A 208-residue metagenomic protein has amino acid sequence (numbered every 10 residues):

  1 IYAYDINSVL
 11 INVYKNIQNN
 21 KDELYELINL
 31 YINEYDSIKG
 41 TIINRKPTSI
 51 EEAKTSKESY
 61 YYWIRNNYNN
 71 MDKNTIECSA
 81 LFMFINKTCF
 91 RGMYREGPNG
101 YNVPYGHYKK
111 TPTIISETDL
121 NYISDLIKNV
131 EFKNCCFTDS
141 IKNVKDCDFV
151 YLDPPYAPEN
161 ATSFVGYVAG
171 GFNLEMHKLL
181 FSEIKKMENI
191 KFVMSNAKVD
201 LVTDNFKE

Functional and structural regions predicted by a protein language model:
I1-S8, Y14, M83-F90, E96 (+3 more regions): Conserved proline-anchored active-site loop of SAM-dependent methyltransferases that bridges a beta-strand
Y2-K128: Class I S-adenosyl-L-methionine-dependent methyltransferase module
I11, S140-K142, D200-T203: Short, well-ordered alpha-helical microsegments
E51-E52, S56, T138-S140, D153: Amphipathic, soluble alpha/beta structural segments
T113, N134, N173-H177: A conditional alpha-helix N-cap/helix-loop micro-motif detector
T118-Y151: A mid-sequence, solvent-exposed acidic-amphipathic segment
C147-E208: Conserved acidic-Pro-Pro-aromatic motif
